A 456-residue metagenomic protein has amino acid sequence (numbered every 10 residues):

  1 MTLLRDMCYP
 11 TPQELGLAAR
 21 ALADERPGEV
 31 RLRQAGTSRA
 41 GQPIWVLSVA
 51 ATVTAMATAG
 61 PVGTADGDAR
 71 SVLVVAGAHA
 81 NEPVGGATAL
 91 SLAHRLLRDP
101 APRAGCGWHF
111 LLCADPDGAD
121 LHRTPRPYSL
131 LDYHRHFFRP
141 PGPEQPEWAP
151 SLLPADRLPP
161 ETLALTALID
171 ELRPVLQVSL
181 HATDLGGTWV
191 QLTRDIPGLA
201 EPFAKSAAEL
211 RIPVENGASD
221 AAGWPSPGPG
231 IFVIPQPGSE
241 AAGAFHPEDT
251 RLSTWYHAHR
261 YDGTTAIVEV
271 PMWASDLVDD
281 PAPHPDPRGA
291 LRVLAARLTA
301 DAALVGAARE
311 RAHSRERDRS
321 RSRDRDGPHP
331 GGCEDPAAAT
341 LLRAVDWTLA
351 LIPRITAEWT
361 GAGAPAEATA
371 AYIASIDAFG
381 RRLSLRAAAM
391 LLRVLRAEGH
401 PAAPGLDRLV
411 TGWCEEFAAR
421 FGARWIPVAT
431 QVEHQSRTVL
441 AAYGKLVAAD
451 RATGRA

Functional and structural regions predicted by a protein language model:
M1-W45: Short glycine- and acidic-rich boundary segments immediately preceding or forming the N-terminal edge of structured
T2-C8, A55-V62, P197-A456: C-terminal accessory segments enriched in acidic
T11, L15, R39-A40, E82-T88 (+2 more regions): Phosphate/oxyanion-binding active-site loops and adjacent basic polyanion-contact surfaces
E25, T37-A51, P116, D120-Y133: N-terminal short beta-loop-beta anion/metal-coordinating cradle
V46-D68: Short beta-strand-to-loop junctions in surface cap/lid or active-site-entrance loops
A59, V84, P102-A200, A204 (+4 more regions): Active-site/substrate-binding loop(s) of hydrolase catalytic cores
D68-A119: Alpha-helical metal-binding/catalytic segments enriched in His/Glu/Asp
H79, D115, T183-D184, P271-W273: Catalytic metal-binding/acid-base residues of hydrolase active sites
